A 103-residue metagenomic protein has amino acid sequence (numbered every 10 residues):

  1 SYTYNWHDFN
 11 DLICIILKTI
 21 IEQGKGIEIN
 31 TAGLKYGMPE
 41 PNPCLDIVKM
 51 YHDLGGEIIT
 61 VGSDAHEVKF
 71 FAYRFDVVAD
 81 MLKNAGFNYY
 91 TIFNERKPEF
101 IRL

Functional and structural regions predicted by a protein language model:
S1: Active-site-proximal loop/short-helix segments that contain or immediately flank catalytic acid/base residue(s)
Y4-L103: Charged catalytic cores and adjacent phosphate/nucleic-acid-binding surfaces used for phosphate/nucleic-acid chemistry
